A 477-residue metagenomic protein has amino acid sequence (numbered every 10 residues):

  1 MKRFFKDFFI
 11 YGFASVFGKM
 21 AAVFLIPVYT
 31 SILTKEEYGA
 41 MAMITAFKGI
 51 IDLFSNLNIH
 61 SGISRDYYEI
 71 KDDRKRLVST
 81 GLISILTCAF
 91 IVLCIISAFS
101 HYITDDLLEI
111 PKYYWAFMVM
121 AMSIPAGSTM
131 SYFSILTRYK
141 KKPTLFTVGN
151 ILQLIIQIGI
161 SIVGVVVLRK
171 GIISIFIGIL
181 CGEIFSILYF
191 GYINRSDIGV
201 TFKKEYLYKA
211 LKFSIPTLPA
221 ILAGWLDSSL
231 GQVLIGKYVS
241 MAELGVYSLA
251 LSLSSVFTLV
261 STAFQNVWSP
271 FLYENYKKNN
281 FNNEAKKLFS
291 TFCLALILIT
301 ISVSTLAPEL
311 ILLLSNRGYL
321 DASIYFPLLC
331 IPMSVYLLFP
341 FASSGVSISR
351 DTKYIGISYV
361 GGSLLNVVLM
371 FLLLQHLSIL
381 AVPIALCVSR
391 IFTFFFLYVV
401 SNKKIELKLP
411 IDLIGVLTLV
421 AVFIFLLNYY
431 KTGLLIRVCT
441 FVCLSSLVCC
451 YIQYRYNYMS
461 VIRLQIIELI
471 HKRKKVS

Functional and structural regions predicted by a protein language model:
M1-F4, T144, I172, G178 (+4 more regions): Interhelical loop/hinge segments that connect adjacent transmembrane helices in multipass membrane
R3-H60, C88-S97, S123, L154-I158 (+5 more regions): Signature of the first transmembrane helix
F4, D66-E69, P125-G149, I198 (+2 more regions): Membrane-interface junctions at transmembrane-helix termini in multi-pass inner-membrane proteins
K6-G18, I44, L53-H101, W115-A121 (+2 more regions): Membrane-water interface segments that mark the loop-to-transmembrane alpha-helix transition
Y68-S84, V246-V360: Specific pore-lining/lateral-gate transmembrane helices of multi-pass inner-membrane transport and insertion machines
C94, E109-M130, V148-I151, I184-F185 (+6 more regions): Alpha-helical transmembrane segments of multi-pass membrane proteins
M118, V148-R195, F213, V360-V368 (+2 more regions): Hydrophobic alpha-helical transmembrane segments
L427-S477: Membrane-proximal transmembrane or re-entrant/amphipathic helices at the cytosolic face
